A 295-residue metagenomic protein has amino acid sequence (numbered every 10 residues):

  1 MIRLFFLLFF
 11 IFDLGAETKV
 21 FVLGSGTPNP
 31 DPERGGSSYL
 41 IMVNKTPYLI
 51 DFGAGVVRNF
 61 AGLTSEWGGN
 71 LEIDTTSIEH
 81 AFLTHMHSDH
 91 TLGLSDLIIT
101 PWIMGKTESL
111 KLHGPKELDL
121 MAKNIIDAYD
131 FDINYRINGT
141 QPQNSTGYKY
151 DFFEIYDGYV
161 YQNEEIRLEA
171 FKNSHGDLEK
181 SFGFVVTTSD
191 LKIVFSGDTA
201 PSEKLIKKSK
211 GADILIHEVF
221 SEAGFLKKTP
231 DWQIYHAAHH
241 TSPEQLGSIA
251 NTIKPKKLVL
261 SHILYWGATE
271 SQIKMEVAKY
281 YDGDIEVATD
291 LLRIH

Functional and structural regions predicted by a protein language model:
M1-L7: Sec-dependent signal peptide recognition, specifically the positively charged N-region followed immediately by
L7-A16: Hydrophobic h-region of N-terminal signal peptides that target proteins for export in Gram-negative bacteria
F12, G183, S189-K192, A200-L292: Cap/insert and terminal regions of metallo-dependent hydrolase folds
A16-V194, Q272-H295: Binuclear metal-dependent hydrolase catalytic cores
